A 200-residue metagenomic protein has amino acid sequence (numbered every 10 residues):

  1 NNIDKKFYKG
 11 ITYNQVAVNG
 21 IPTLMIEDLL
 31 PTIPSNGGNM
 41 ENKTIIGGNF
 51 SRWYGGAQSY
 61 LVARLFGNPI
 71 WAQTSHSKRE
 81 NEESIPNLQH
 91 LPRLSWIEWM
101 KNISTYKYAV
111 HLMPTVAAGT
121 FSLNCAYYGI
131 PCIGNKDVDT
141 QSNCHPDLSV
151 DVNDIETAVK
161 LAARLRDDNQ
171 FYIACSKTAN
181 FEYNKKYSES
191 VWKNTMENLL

Functional and structural regions predicted by a protein language model:
N1-S35: Donor nucleotide-sugar binding/catalytic pocket of nucleotide-sugar-dependent glycosyltransferases
L29-W96: Conserved catalytic-core segment of nucleotide-activated headgroup transferases in glycan assembly
S95-K107, Y127: Short acidic alpha-helix that forms the nucleotide-activated donor recognition element in Leloir-type transferases
M100, S122-Y128, Q141: Short alpha-helical segment that forms part of, or immediately flanks, the ligand-binding pocket in carbohydrate-active
S104-A117, I130: Acidic donor-binding loop of glycosyltransferase active sites
K136-S149: Short acidic/histidine- and often glycine-rich active-site loop of Leloir-type glycosyltransferases that engages
P146-E156, R164-N169: Conserved acidic donor-binding segment of nucleotide-sugar-dependent glycosyltransferases
D167-L200: A charged, aromatic-enriched C-terminal amphipathic alpha-helix characteristic of glycosyltransferases across folds
